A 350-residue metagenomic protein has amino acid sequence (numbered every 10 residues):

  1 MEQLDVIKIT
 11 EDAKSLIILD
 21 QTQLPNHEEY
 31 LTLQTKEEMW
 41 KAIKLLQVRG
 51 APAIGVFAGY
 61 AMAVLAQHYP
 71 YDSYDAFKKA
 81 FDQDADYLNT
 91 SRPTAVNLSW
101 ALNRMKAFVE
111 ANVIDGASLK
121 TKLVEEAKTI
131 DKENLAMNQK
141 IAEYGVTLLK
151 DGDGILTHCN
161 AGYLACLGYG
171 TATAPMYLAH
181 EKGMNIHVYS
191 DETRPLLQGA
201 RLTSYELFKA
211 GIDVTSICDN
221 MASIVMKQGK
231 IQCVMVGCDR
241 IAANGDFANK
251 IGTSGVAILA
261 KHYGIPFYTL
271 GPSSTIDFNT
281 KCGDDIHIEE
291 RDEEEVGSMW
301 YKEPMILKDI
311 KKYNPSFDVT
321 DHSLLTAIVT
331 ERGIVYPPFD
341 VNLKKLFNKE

Functional and structural regions predicted by a protein language model:
M1-E37, K41: Positively charged, low-complexity intrinsically disordered leader regions
Q3-L4, D12-K14, R49-A51, D151-G154 (+6 more regions): Short coil/turn connectors at secondary-structure junctions
L19, F57, A101, L156-N160 (+3 more regions): Short beta-strand segments
Y30-T35, G162-C166, A243-A248: Short, glycine-rich nucleotide/cofactor-binding loops
L31-Q47, T147-I155, S298-D309: Short, hydrophobic/aliphatic alpha-helical segments
K41-V48, I54, G255-I258: Small-aliphatic-rich amphipathic alpha-helix that forms the alpha element of a beta-alpha
Q47-I217: N-terminal active-site beta-alpha-beta segment that forms phosphate/nucleotide-binding and substrate-recognition loops
E192-E350: Conserved phosphate- and dinucleotide-binding cores of soluble alpha/beta proteins, encompassing both enzyme active
